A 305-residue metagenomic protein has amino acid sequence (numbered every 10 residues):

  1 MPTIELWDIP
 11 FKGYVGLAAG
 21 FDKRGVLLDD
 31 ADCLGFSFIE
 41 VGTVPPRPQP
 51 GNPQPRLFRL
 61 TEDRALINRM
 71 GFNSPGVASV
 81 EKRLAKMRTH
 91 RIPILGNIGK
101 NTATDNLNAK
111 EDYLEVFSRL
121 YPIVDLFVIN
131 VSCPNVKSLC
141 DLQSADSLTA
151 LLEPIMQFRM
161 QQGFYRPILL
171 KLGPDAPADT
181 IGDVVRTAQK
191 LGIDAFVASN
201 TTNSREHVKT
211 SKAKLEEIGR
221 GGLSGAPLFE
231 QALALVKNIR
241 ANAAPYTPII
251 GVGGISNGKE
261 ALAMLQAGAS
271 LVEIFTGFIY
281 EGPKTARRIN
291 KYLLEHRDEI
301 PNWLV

Functional and structural regions predicted by a protein language model:
D8-G16, H90-N97, Q161-A176, A241-G251: Short beta-strand/loop segments at the ligand-binding rim of alpha/beta enzyme cores
L17, I39, V80, G96 (+6 more regions): Conserved, mostly hydrophobic/aromatic
R24-C33, E111, A176-K190, R240-P245 (+1 more regions): Catalytic cores of alpha/beta
S37-Q49, V131-C133, A195-R205, G254-I255 (+1 more regions): Glycine-rich phosphate-binding active-site loops on the catalytic face of alpha/beta enzymes
G42-I92: A gly/proline- and charged-residue-enriched helix-loop-helix capping module
G51-R64, E206-G221, T276-L304: C-terminal helical cap(s) of enzyme catalytic domains, especially alpha/beta-barrels
N101-L114, D141, S147, L169-Q189: Active-site glycine- and acidic-residue-rich loops that bind and position anionic ligands or nucleotide-like cofactors
P134-S144, I181, T187-P245: Glycine/Thr-rich beta-alpha phosphate-binding loop at enzyme active sites
